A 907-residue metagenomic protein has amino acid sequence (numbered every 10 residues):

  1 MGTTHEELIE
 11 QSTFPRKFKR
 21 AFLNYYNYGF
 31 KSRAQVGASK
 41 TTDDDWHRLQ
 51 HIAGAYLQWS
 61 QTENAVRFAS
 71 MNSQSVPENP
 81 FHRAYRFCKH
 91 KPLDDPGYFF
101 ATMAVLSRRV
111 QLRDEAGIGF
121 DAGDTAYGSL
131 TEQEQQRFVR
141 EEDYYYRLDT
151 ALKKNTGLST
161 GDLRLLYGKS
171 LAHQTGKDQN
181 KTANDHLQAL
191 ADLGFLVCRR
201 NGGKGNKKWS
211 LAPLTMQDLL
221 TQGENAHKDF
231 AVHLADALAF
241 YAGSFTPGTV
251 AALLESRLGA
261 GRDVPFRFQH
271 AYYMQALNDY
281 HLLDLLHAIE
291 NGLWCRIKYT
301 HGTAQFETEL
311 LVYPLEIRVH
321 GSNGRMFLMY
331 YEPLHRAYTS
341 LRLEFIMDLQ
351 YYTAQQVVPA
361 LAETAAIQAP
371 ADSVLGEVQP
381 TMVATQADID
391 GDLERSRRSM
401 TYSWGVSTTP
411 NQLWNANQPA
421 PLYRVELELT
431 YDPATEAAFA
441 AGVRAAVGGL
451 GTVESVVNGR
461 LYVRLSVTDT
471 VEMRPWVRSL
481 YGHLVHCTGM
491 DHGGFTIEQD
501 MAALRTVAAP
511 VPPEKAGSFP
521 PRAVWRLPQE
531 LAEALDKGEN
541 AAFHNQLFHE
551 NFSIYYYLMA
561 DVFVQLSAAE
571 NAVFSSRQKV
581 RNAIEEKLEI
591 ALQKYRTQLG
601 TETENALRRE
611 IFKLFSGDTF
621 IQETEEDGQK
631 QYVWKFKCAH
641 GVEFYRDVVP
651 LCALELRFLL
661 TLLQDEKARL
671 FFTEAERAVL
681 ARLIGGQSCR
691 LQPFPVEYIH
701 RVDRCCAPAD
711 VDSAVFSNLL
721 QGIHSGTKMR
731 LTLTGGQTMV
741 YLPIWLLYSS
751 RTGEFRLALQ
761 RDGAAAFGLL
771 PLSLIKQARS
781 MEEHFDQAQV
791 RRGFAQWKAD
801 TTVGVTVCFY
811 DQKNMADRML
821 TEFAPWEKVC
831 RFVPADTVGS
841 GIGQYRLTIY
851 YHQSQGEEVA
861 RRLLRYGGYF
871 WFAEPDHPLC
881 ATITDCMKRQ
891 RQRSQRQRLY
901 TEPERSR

Functional and structural regions predicted by a protein language model:
G2-H5, K40, H90-L93, T102 (+9 more regions): Core beta-strand-centered patch of the WYL/Sm-like small regulatory domain
T4-S60, A65, F100-A104, R108-E132 (+8 more regions): Bulky hydrophobic/aromatic content
S12-R16, A21-K31, A369-V383, A387-H549 (+5 more regions): Polybasic (Lys/Arg-rich)
E63-N79: Short amphipathic recognition helices of helix-turn-helix/homeodomain-type DNA-binding modules
P80-K91: Short, Lys/Arg-enriched N-terminal segment that forms or immediately precedes the first helix of a structured domain
P92-L93, G97, K181: Short, basic-rich loop-to-helix N-cap that marks the start of a DNA-contacting helix
A172-K181: N-terminal core-binding DNA-recognition domain of tyrosine site-specific recombinases/integrases
K204-W209: Short, conserved phosphate-binding/catalytic loop or strand-edge motifs used in phosphoryl-/nucleotidyl-transfer
